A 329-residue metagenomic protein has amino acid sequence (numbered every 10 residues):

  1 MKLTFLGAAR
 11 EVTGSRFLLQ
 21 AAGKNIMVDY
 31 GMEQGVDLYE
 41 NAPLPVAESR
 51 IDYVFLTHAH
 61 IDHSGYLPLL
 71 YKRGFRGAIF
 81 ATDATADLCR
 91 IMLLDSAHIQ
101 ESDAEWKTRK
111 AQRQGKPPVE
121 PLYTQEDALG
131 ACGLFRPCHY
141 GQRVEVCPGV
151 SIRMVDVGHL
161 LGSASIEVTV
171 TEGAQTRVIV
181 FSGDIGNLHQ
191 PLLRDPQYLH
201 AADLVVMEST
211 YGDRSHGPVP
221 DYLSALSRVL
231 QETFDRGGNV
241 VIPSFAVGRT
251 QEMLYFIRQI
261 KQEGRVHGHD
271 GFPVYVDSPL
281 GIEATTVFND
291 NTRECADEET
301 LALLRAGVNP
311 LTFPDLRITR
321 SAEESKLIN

Functional and structural regions predicted by a protein language model:
M1-S49, G130-R194, R320-I328: Core dinuclear metal-dependent hydrolase active-site scaffold
L6, D29, T82, V155 (+4 more regions): Generic beta-strand/beta-sheet core signal
A9-V12, A21-G77, A81-A131, F135 (+2 more regions): Pre-active-site segment of Zn-dependent metallo-hydrolases
H60-D62, L160-L161, F245-E252: Gly/Ser/Thr-rich loops at beta-strand to alpha-helix junctions that form or flank small-molecule/cofactor-binding
G77-T85, T108-R109, V206, P243 (+1 more regions): Short internal beta-strands
S96-L160, T292-N329: Metallo-beta-lactamase
I152, I166-T169, G173-I257: Functional cores that coordinate and move charged inorganic groups
V229-N329: Hard-cation-handling environments
